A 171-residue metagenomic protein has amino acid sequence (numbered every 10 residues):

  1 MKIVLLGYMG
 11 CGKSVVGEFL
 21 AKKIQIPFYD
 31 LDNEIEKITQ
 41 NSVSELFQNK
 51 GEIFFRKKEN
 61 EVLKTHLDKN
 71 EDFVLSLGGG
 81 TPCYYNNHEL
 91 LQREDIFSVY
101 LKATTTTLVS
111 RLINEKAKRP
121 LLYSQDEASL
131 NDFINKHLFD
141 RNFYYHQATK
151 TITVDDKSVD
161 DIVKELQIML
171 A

Functional and structural regions predicted by a protein language model:
L5: Hydrophobic anchor at the beta1->P-loop junction of P-loop NTPases
Y8: P-loop (Walker A) phosphate-binding loop of NTP-binding proteins
C11: ATP-binding Walker
S14: Walker A/P-loop
K23, F97, F139-A171: NTP-dependent small-molecule kinase module
N33-Q92, K118: ATP-dependent small-molecule kinase phosphotransfer cores that center on conserved nucleotide phosphate-binding segments
E94-D140: A glycine- and Lys/Arg-enriched "phosphate-lid" helix/loop adjacent to the NTP-binding pocket of small-molecule kinases
